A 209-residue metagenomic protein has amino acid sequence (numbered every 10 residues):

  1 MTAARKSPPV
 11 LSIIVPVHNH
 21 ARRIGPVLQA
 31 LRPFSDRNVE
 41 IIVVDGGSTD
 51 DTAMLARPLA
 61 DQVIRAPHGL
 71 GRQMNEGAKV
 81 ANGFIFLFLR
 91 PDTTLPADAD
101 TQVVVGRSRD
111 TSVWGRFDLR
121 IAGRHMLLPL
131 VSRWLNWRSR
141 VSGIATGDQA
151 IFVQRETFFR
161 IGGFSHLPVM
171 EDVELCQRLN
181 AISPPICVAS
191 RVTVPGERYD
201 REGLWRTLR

Functional and structural regions predicted by a protein language model:
M1-A30: N-proximal low-complexity "stem/linker" segments adjacent to membrane-targeting elements
P9-S12, E40, E174: Cell-envelope/extracellular polymer assembly enzymes that use nucleotide-activated donors
R22-P26, D50-L59: Acidic helix N-cap motif at the loop->helix transition within catalytic regions of sugar-transfer enzymes
Q29-N38: Short, acidic, metal-binding catalytic loop of nucleotide-sugar glycosyltransferases
D45-A53, T93-T94: A conserved acidic beta->alpha catalytic loop
F86: Short aromatic/hydrophobic "clamp" motif used to bind/position activated sugar donors
D98-L127: Conserved donor NDP-sugar-binding/catalytic core segment of glycosyltransferases
S165-L167, Q177-T193: Catalytic donor-sugar/metal-binding loop of nucleotide-sugar-dependent glycosyltransferases
